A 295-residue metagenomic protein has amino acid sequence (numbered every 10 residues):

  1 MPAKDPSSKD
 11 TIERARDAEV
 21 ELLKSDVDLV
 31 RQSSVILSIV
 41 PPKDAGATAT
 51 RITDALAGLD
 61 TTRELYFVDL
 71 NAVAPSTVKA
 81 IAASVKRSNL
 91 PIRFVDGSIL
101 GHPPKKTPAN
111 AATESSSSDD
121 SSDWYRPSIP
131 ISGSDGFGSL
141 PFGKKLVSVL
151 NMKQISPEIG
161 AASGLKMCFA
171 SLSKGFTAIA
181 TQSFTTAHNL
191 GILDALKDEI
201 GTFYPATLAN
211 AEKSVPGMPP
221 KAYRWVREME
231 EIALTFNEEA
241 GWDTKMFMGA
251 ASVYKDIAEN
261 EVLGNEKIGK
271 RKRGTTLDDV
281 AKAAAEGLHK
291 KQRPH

Functional and structural regions predicted by a protein language model:
M1-V20, K24-D28, L190: NAD(P)-binding Rossmann-fold cofactor-contacting core
S8-T11, A45, A49, V78 (+4 more regions): A general structural signal for well-ordered alpha-helical segments in protein cores
A18, K79, A83, D243-M246 (+1 more regions): Metal- and O2-centered redox machinery and metal/ROS homeostasis
E19, Q32-S33, V149-L150: Short, well-ordered alpha-helix to beta-strand connector turns
D26-G97: Rossmann-fold NAD(P) dinucleotide-binding segment
V73-K174: Rossmann-fold dinucleotide-binding core
A162-R273: Helical "substrate-binding/catalytic lid" subdomain of Rossmann-like NAD(P)-dependent dehydrogenases/reductases
I257-H295: NAD(P)-dependent dehydrogenase/reductase Rossmann-like domain
